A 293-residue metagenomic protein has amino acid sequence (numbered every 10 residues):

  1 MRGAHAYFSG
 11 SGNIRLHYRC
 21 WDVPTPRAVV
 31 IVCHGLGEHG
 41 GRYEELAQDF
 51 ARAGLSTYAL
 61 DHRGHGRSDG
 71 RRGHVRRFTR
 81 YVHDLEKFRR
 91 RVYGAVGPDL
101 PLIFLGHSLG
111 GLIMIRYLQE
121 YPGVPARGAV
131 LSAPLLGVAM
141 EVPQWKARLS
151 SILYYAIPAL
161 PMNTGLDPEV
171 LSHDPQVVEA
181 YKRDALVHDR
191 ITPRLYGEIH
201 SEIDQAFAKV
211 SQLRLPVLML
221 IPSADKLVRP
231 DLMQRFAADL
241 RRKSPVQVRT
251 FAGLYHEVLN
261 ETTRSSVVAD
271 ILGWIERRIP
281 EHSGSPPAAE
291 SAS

Functional and structural regions predicted by a protein language model:
M1-V23: N-terminal cap/lid segment of alpha/beta-hydrolase-fold proteins
R27, G35-E38: Active-site glycine-rich loops that stabilize anionic/oxyanionic intermediates across multiple enzyme folds
G37-G40, G66-V96, L100: Catalytic nucleophile-loop/oxyanion-hole region of alpha/beta-hydrolase and closely related hydrolase-like folds
A47-R71: Conserved alpha/beta-hydrolase
I103, H107-T192: Alpha/beta-hydrolase-fold enzymes
L213, M219-I221, D225: Short beta-strand/loop motif that positions the catalytic acidic residue of the alpha/beta-hydrolase fold
L215, R229-D239: Short alpha-helix in the alpha/beta-hydrolase fold that links the catalytic acid
P245-S293: Catalytic active-site module of serine/aspartate enzymes centered on a nucleophile-bearing elbow/loop
